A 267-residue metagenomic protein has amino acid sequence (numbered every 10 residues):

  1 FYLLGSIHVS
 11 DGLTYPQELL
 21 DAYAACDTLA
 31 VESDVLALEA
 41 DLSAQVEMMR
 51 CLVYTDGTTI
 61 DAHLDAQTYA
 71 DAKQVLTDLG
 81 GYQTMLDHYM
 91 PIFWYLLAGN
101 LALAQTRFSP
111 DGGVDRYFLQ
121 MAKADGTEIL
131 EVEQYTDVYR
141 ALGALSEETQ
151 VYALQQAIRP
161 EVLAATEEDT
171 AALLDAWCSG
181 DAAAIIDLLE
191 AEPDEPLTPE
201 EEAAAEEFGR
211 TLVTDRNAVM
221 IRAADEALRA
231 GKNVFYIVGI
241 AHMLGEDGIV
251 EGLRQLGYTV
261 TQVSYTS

Functional and structural regions predicted by a protein language model:
F1-L212: Structured, acidic catalytic/metal-binding patches in enzyme active sites
E202-S267: A cross-kingdom marker for long, charged
